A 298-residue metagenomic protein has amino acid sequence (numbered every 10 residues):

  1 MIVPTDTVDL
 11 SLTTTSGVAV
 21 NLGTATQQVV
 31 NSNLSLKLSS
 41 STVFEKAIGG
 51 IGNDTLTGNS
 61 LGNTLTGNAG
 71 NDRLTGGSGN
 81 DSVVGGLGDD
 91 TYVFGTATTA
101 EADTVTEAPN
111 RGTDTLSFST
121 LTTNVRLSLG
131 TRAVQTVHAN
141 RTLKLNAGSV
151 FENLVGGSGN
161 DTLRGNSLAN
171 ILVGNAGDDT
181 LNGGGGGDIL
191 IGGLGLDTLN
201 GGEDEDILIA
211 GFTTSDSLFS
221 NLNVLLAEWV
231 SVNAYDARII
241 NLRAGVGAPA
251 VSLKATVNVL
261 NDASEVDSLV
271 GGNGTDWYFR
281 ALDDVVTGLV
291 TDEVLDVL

Functional and structural regions predicted by a protein language model:
M1-D9, T15, N21, N53-N124 (+4 more regions): Acidic, glycine-rich calcium-binding repeat modules characteristic of RTX/beta-roll and related beta-solenoid repeat
T7-D9, V30-L38, T42, T142-L143: Beta-propeller domains
G23, S39-S41, G130, N146-G148: Surface-exposed loop/turn and secondary-structure junction residues enriched for glycine/proline
G23-V30, G130-V137: Short, solvent-exposed loop/edge segments of extracellular or virion-exposed proteins
V30-N31, F44, V84-G85, T106 (+3 more regions): N-terminal non-cleavable signal-anchor helices
L38, L145, L260-A263: Conserved phosphate-coordination/catalytic loops
S41-G52, A147-G159, R164-G165: Parallel beta-helix/beta-solenoid
